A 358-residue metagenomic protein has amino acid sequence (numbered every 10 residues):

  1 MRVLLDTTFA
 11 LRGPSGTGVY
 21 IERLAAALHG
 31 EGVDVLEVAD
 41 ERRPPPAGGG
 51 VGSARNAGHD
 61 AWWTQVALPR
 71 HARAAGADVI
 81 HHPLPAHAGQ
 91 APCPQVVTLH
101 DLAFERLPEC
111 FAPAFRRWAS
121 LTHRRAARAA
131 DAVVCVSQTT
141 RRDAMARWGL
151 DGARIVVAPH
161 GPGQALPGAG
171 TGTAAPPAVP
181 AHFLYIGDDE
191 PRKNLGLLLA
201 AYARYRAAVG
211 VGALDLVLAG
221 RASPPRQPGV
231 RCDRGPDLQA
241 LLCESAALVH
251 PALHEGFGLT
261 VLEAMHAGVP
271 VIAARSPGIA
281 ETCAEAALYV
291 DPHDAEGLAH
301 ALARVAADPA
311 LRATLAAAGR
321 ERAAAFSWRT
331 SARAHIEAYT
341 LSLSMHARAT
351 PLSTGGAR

Functional and structural regions predicted by a protein language model:
M1-R358: Carbohydrate transferase catalytic cores enriched for Leloir-type hexosyltransferases
